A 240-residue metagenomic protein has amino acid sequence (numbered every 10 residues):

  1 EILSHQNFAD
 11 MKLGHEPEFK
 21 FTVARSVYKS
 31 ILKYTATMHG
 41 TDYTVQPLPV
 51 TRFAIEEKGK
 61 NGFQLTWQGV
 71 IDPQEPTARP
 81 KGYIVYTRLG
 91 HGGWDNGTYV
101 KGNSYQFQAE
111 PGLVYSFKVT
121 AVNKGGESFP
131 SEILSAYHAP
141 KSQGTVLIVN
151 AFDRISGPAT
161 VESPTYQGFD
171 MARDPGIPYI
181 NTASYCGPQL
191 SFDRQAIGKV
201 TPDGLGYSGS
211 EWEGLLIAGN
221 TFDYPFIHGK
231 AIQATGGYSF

Functional and structural regions predicted by a protein language model:
E1-M38: Active-site-adjacent mobile loop/cap segments within catalytic or ligand-binding domains
Q6-A9, P76, R154-T160: Short, solvent-exposed loop/turn elements at domain surfaces
K33-A78, P111, G125-G144: Pro/Thr/Ser/Gly-rich low-complexity, intrinsically disordered linker/stalk tracts
K81-V85: Short beta-strand elements bearing conserved aromatic residues within extracellular beta-rich modules
G92, N123-F129, I155-S156: Short acidic/polar inter-strand loop motif in beta-rich domains
D95-G102: Short beta-strand segments within Ig-like beta-sandwich modules, predominantly Fibronectin type-III
Q106-S128: Beta-strand-rich modules
I133-F240: Aromatic-Pro/Gly-enriched surface loop or interdomain linker that acts as a lid/target-recognition segment
